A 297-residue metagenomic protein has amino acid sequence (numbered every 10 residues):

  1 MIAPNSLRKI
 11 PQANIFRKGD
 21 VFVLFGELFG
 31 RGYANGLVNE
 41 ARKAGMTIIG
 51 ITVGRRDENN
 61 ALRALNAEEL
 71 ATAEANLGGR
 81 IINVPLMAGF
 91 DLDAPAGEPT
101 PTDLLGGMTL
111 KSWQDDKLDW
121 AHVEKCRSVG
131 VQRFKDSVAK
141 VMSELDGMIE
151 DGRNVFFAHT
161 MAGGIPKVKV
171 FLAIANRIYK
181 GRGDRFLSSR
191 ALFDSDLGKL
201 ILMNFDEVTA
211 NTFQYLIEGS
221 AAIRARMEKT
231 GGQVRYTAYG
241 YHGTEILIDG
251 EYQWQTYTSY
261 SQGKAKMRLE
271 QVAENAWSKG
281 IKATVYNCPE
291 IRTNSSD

Functional and structural regions predicted by a protein language model:
I2-E58: Canonical Rossmann dinucleotide-binding motif of NAD(H)/NADP(H)-dependent dehydrogenases/reductases, specifically
L7-I10, G32-L37, S137-G147, G219-A221: Short alpha-helical segments and helix-capping/turn motifs at coil-helix boundaries
P11-F16, E144-D151, A225-T230: Surface-exposed acidic, glycine-flexible loop patches that form ligand/cofactor-binding and adhesion interfaces
V21, R153-F156, R235: Structural motif
T47, I51-C126: Glycine-rich phosphate-binding loop and adjoining beta1-alpha1-beta2 segment of Rossmann-like nucleotide-binding folds
G50, H159, Y236-A238: Structural beta-sheet core signal
A61-R63, G163-G280, V285-D297: Catalytic loop of short-chain dehydrogenase/reductase
P95-H159, G164: A glycine-rich helix->loop->beta "capping" turn within Rossmann-like NAD(P)(H)-dependent oxidoreductase domains
